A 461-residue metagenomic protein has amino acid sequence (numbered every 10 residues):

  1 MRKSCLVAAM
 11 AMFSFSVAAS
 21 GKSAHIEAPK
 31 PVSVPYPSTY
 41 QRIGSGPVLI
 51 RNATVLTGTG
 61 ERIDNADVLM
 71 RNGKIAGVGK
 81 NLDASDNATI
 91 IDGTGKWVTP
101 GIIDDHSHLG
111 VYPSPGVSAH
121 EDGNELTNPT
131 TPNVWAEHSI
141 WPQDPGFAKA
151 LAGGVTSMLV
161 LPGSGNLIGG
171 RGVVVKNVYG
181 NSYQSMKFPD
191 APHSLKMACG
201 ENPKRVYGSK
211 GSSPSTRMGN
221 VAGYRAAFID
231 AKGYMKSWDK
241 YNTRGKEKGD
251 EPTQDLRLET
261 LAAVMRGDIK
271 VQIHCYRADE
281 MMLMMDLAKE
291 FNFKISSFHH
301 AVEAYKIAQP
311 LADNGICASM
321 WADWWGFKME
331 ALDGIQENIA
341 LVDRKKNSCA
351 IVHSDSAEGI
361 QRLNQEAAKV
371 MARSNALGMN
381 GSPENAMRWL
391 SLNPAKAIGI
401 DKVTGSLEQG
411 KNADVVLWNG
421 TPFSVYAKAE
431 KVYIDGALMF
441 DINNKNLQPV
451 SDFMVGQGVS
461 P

Functional and structural regions predicted by a protein language model:
M1-V7: Bacterial N-terminal signal peptides that target proteins for export
M10-A18: Hydrophobic h-region of N-terminal signal peptides that target proteins for export in Gram-negative bacteria
V32-V34, Y40-S45, V55, T59-T99 (+1 more regions): Histidine-rich, glycine-flanked metal-binding segment
S38-T39, G44, S114-P115, E121-T127 (+6 more regions): His/Asp/Glu-enriched, well-ordered alpha-helical/loop segment that forms or immediately abuts the divalent-metal
G46-I50, A84-E137, A152: Replace "His-x-His-based motif
A53, K396, E408-D452: C-terminal cap of metal-dependent C-N hydrolases
A53, V68, G73, G95 (+10 more regions): Divalent metal-coordination and catalytic microenvironments
G146, L151-H299, K428: Polyanionic/metal-chelating signatures
